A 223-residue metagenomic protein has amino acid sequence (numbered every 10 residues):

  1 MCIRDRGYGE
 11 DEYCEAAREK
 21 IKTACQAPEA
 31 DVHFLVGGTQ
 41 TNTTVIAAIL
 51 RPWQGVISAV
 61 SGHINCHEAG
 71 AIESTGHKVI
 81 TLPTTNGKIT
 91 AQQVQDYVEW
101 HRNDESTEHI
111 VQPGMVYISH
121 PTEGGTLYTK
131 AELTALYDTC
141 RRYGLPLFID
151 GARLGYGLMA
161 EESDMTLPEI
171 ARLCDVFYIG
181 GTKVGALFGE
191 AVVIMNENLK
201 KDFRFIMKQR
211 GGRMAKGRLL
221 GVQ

Functional and structural regions predicted by a protein language model:
R4-V222: Conserved PLP-enzyme active-site core in the AAT-like
